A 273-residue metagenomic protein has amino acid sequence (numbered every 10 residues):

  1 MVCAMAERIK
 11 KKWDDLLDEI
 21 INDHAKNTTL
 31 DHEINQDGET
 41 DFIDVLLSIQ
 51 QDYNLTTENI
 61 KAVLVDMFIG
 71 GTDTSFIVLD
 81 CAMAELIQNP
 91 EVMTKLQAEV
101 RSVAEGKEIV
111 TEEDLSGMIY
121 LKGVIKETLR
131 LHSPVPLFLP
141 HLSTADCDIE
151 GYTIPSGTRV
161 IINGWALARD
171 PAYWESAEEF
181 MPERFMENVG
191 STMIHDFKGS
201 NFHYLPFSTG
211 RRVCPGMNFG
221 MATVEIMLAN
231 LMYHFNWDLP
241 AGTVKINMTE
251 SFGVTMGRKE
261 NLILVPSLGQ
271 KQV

Functional and structural regions predicted by a protein language model:
E7-L79, K107, T111-M118, K122 (+3 more regions): Conserved cytochrome P450 catalytic core segment spanning the I/J/K helices
L17-I21, I69, F76-M83, T158 (+4 more regions): Hydrophobic, repeat-rich solenoid/adaptor surfaces of innate immune receptors and signaling proteins
I20-H24, T28, L86-K107: Juxtamembrane membrane-interface segments of multi-pass membrane proteins
T74-V92, Q97-E99, N218-F235: Cytochrome P450 catalytic-core helices
L96, T128, I154-G157, F180 (+3 more regions): Hydrophobic, well-ordered secondary-structure elements that form the walls of internal hydrophobic environments
R101-V103, G199-H203, F207-V273: Cytochrome P450 proximal C-terminal region
V110-Y152, P171, K198: Conserved cytochrome P450 K-helix E-x-x-R motif and the immediately C-terminal K′/meander segment
I162-I194: Conserved cytochrome P450 K-helix/beta-meander segment immediately N-terminal to the heme-binding cysteine loop
